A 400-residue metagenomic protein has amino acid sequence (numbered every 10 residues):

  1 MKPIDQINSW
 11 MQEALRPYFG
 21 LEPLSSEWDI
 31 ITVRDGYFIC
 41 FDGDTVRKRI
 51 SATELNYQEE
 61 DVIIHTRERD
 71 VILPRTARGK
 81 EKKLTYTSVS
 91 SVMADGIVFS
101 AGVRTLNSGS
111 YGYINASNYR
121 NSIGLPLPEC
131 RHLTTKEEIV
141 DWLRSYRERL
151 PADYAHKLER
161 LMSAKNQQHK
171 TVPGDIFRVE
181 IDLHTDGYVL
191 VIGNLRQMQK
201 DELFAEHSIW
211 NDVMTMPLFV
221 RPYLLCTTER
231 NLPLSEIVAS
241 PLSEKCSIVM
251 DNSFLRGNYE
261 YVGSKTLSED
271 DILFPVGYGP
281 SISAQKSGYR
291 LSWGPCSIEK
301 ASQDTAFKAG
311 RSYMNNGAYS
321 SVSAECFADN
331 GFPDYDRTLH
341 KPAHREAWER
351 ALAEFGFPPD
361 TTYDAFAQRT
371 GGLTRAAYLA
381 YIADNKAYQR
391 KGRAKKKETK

Functional and structural regions predicted by a protein language model:
M1, M11, M93, M162 (+4 more regions): Detector for methionine-enriched segments
M1-C130, D271-E398: N-terminal intrinsically disordered, low-complexity, charge/repeat-rich segments that act as generic
T134-C226: Short N-terminal edge-element motif at the start of the domain
M198-P275: Structured domain cores in non-transmembrane regions
